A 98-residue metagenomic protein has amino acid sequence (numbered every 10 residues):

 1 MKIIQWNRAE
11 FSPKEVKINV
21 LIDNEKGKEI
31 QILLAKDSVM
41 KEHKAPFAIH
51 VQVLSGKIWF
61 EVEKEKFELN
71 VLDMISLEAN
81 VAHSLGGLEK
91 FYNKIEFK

Functional and structural regions predicted by a protein language model:
M1-K26, E61: A short, N-terminal "cap"/entry segment at the start of jelly-roll beta-barrel domains of the cupin/DSBH fold
K28-A45: Conserved short histidine dyad/triad with adjacent acidic residue
Q31, H50, E65-E68: Short, surface-exposed secondary-structure edge patches
F47-I58, E63: Glycine- and acidic-residue-biased ligand/ion/polar-headgroup-sensing regions
L54-S55, N70-V71, E89: A cytosolic small-molecule/anion-sensing beta-strand core signal
K64-A79: Short acidic-glycine-tyrosine-enriched beta hairpin
A79-K98: Ligand-binding loop in jelly-roll beta-barrel domains
